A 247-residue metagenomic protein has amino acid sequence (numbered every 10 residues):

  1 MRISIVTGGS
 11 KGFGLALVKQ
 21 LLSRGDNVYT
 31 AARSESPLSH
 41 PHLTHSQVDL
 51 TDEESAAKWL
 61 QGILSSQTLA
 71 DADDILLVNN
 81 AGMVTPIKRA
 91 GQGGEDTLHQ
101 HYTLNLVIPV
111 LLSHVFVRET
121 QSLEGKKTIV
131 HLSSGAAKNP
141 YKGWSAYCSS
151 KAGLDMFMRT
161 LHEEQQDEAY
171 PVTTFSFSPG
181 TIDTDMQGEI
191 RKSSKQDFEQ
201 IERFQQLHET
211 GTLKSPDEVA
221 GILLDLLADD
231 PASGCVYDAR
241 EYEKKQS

Functional and structural regions predicted by a protein language model:
T7, A72-G82, N105, H131: Rossmann-fold scaffold of SDR-type NAD(P)-dependent oxidoreductases
S10, G14-V18: N-terminal Rossmann NAD(P)H-binding glycine-rich loop of SDR-like oxidoreductase domains
R24-S39: Conserved glycine-rich Rossmann-like NAD(P)H-binding loop of the short-chain dehydrogenase/reductase
P41-E54: Rossmann-fold cofactor-recognition segment
D73, G82-H99, R118, G143: Conserved mid-core segment of classical short-chain dehydrogenase/reductases
G94-V110, L154: Catalytic Tyr-X3-Lys loop
Q121, T128-E168, S178-I182, G188-R191: Catalytic loop of short-chain dehydrogenase/reductase
V172, S176, T184, K192-S247: C-terminal helical subdomain
